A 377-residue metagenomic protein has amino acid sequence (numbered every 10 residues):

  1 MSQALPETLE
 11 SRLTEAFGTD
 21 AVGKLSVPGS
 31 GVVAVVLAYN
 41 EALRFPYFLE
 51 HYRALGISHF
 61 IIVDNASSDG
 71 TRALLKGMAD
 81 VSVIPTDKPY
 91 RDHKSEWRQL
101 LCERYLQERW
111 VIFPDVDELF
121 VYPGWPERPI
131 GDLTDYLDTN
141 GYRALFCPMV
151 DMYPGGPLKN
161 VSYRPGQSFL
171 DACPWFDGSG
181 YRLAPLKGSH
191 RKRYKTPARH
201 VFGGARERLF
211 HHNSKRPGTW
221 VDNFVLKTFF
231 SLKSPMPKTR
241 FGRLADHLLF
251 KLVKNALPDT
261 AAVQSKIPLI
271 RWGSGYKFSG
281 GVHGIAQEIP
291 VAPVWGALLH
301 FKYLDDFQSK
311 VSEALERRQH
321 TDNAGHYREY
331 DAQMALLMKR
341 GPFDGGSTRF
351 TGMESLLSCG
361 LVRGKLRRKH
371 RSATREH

Functional and structural regions predicted by a protein language model:
M1-E50: N-proximal low-complexity "stem/linker" segments adjacent to membrane-targeting elements
S2-T8, G124-H377: Catalytic-site signature of metal-activated, phosphate-bearing donor transferases, centered on the GT-A/GT-A-like
R12-L13, G70-F113, V121-E127: Active-site-proximal specificity loops/subdomain of glycosyltransferases
V33-V35, F60-I61, S82: A structural signal for isolated positions on well-ordered beta-strands in alpha/beta enzyme cores
Y39-E41, N65-S68, M78-D80, T86-P89 (+4 more regions): An acidic- and aromatic-residue-enriched active-site/binding cleft used to recognize and process polar
E50-H59: Short, acidic, metal-binding catalytic loop of nucleotide-sugar glycosyltransferases
S58, R109, R143: Short acidic/polar active-site loop segments enriched in Thr and Asp
S58-A66: Short beta-strand/loop segment that forms part of the nucleotide-sugar
